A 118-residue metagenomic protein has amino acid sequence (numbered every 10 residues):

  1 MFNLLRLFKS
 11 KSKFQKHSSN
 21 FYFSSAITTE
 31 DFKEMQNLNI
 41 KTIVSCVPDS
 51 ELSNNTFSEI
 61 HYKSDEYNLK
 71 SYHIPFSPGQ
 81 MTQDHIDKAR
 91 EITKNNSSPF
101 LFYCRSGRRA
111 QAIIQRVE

Functional and structural regions predicted by a protein language model:
M1-L101, A112-E118: Cys-dependent protein tyrosine phosphatase-like superfamily
C104: Short cysteine clusters
G107: Substrate/cofactor-recognition hotspot
